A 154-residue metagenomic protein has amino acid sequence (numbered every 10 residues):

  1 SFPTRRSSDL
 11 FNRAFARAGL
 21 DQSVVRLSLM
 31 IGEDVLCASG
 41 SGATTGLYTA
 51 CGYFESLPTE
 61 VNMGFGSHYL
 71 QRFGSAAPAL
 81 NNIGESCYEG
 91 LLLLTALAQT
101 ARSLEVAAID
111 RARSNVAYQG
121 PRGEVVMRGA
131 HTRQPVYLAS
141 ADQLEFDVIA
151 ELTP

Functional and structural regions predicted by a protein language model:
S1, G19-L27, G66, L93 (+2 more regions): N-terminal start-of-chain detector that recognizes signal peptides and the immediate post-cleavage beginning
F2-S7: Short, small-residue-biased leader/transition segments that mark boundaries at the very start of proteins
L10, E60, G64, H68 (+4 more regions): Extracytoplasmic/secreted proteins, especially bacterial periplasmic and envelope-associated proteins
F11-N12, F54, L93-L94, F146: Tryptophan-centric aromatic hotspots in well-structured domains and transmembrane helices
N12-F15, V125: A generic local structural motif
F15-Y88, D142, L152-T153: Extracellular/periplasmic periplasmic-binding protein-like sensory domains
Q71-G84, T95-F146: Segments of small-molecule ligand-sensing domains
I149: Cytochrome P450 catalytic core segment centered on helix I
